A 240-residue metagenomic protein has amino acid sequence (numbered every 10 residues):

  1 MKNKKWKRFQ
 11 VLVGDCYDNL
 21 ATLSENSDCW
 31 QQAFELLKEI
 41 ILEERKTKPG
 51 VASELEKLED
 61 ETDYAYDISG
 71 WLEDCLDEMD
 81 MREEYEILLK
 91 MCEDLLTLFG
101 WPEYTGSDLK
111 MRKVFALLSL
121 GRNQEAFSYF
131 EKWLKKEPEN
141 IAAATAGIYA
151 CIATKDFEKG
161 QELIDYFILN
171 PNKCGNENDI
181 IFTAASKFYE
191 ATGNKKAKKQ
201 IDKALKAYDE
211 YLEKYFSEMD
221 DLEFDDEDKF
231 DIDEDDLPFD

Functional and structural regions predicted by a protein language model:
M1-K46: N-terminal alpha-helical scaffold/docking segments in eukaryotic complex subunits
W6-A21, T62-M81, Y104-R112, D179-K187: Amphipathic alpha-helical repeat scaffolds of TPR domains
L23-W30, Y85, N123, F157 (+1 more regions): TPR-repeat structural position
F34-L42, E162-K173, S186-E213: TPR/TPR-like (Sel1-like) alpha-helical repeat modules
L42-A65: Acidic, Ser/Thr- and Gly/Pro-rich intrinsically disordered linkers and low-complexity segments that flank or connect
R45-G50, P102-T105, P138-A146, K159 (+2 more regions): Boundary/linker segments of alpha-helical solenoid repeat arrays
D60-C75, L118-Q124, K155-L163, S186-I201 (+1 more regions): Alpha-helical linker/edge segments of TPR/alpha-solenoid repeat scaffolds and analogous pre-/post-domain helices
A65-K173: Alpha-helical adaptor scaffolds
